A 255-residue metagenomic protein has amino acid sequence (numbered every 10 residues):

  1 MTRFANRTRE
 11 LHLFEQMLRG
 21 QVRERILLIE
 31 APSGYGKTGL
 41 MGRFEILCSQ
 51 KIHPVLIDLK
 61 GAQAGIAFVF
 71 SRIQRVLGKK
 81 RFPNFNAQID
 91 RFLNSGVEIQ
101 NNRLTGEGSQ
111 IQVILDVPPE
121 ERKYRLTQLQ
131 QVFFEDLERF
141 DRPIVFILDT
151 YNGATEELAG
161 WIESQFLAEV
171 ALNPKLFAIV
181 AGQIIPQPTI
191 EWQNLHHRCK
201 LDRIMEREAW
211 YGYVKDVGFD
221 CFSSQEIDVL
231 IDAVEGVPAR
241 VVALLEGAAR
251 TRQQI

Functional and structural regions predicted by a protein language model:
R3-M17: N-terminal pre-P-loop "Q-motif" helix
R7, T38, V237: Short, conserved phosphate/pyrophosphate- and ester-handling motifs at nucleotide-, phospho-/glycolipid
R23-G42: Walker A/P-loop nucleotide-binding motif
I26, P119-G182, Q193-N194: Conserved Walker B catalytic segment
L40-G42, I46-D141: Conserved phosphate-binding/catalytic loops and adjacent sensor/switch elements of nucleotide-binding enzymes, spanning
Q183-C199: Short regulatory helix/loop adjacent to the ATP-binding pocket of P-loop NTPases
H197, K215, F219-I255: Amphipathic alpha-helical "lid/sensor" segments that cap RecA-like P-loop NTPase cores
H197-E208: Conserved AAA+ ATPase "SRH/arginine-finger" region at the nucleotide-binding site
